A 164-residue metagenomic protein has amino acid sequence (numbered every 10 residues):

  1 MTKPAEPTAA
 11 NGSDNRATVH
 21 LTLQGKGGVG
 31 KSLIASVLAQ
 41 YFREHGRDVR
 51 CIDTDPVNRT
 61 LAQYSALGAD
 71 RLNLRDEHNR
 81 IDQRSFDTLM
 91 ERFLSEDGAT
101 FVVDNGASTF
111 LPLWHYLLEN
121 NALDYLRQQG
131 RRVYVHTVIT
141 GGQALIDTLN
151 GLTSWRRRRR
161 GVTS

Functional and structural regions predicted by a protein language model:
K3-E6, D147: C-terminal accessory extensions appended to soluble enzyme cores
P7-L21, A35, E44-Y116: Nucleotide-state-sensitive switch-loop elements of NTP-binding domains
L21-L38: Glycine-rich phosphate-binding P-loop
Q24, N105, T137: Short glycine-centered, acidic/aromatic-flanked micro-motifs in structured strand/loop junctions that mark active-site
G28, V57-R59, Q143: Surface-exposed, flexible loop/turn segments at secondary-structure boundaries
Y41: Rossmann-fold NAD(P)-dependent oxidoreductase module
T109-S164: Conserved catalytic-core segment of NTP-binding enzymes
